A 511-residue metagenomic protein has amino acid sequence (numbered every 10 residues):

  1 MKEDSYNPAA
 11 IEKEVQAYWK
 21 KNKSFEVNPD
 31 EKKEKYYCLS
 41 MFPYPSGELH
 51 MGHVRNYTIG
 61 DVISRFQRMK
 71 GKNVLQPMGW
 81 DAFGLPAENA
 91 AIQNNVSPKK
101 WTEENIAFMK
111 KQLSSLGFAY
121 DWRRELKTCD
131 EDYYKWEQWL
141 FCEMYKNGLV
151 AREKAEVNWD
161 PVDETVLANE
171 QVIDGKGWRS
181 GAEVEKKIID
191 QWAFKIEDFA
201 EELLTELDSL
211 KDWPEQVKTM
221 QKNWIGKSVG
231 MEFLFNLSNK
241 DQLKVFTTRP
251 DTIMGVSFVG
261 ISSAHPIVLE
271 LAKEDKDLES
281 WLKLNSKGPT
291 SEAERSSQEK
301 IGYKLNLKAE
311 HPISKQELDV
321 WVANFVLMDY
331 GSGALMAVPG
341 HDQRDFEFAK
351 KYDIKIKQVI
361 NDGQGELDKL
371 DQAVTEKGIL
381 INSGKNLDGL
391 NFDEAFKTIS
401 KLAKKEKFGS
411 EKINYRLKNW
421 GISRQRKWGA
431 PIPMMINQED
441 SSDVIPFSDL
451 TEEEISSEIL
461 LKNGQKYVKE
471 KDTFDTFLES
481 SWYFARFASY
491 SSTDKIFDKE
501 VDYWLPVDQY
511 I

Functional and structural regions predicted by a protein language model:
M1-L39, R68-P77, W101-K110, L284-W321 (+1 more regions): Conserved oxyanion/phosphate-binding beta-strand-loop segments in alpha/beta enzyme cores
S5, E14, Y18-N22, Q93-L243 (+2 more regions): Residue patterns forming the tRNA-binding/recognition surfaces of aminoacyl-tRNA synthetases and related DALR
I11, Q16, I196-S228, V256 (+2 more regions): Amphipathic alpha-helical
N28-V96, E125-L140, T247-T248, P312-F348 (+1 more regions): N-terminal catalytic cores of NTP/NDP-binding nucleotidyl/phosphoryl-transfer enzymes
Y44-L75, I173-W178, Y330-H341, E347-Q364 (+1 more regions): Conserved active-site neighborhood of enzyme catalytic/cofactor-binding cores
G47, A168-E170, E202-L204, L243 (+11 more regions): Short helix/loop capping segments that flank catalytic or ligand/cofactor-binding pockets
G60, N73, H265-D362, D368 (+1 more regions): Catalytic alpha/beta core of large soluble enzyme barrels
Q216-K244, G288-Q316, V320, W420 (+3 more regions): Flexible, glycine/threonine-enriched loop-and-boundary segments that flank and lead into catalytic domains of large
